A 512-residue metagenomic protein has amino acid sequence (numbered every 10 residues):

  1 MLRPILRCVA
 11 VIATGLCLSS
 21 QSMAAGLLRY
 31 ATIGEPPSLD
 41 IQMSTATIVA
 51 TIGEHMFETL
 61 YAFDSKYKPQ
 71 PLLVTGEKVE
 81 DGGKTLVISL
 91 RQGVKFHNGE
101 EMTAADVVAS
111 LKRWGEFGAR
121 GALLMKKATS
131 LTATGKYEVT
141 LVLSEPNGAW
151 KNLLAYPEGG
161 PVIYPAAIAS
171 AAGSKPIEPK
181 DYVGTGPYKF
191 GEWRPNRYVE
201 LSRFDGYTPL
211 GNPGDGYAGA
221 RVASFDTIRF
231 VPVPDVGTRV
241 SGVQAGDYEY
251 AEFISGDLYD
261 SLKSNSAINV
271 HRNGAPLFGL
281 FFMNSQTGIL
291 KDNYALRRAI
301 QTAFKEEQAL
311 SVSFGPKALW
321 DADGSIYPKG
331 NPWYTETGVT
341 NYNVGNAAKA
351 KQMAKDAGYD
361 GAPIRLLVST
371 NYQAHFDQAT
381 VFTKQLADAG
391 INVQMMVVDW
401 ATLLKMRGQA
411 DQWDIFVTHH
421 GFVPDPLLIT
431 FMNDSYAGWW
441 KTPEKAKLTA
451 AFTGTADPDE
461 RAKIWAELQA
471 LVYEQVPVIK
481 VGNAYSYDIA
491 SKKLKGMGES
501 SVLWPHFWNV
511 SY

Functional and structural regions predicted by a protein language model:
A31-D81, K112, V183: N-terminal lobe/hinge region of extracytoplasmic solute-binding protein
S89, L123-A169, D181-R194: Surface-exposed binding/hinge segments that line and control ligand-binding clefts or catalytic entry sites
P157-R229, G237-T238, A348, Q352: Gly/Pro-rich hinge or "lid" segments in bacterial periplasmic/extracellular proteins
Y188, A318-D356, Y372-H375: Structural transition elements
P209-S261, T383, N392: Ligand-site clamp/hinge motif
L290-N331, Q378, V472-K480: Periplasmic-binding protein-like
N343, N392-L403, I429-K493, Y512: Extracytoplasmic/peripheral linker and loop segments enriched in polar/acidic and small residues with frequent Thr/Pro
A490-Y512: Long beta-strand-rich cores associated with HINT superfamily self-processing modules
